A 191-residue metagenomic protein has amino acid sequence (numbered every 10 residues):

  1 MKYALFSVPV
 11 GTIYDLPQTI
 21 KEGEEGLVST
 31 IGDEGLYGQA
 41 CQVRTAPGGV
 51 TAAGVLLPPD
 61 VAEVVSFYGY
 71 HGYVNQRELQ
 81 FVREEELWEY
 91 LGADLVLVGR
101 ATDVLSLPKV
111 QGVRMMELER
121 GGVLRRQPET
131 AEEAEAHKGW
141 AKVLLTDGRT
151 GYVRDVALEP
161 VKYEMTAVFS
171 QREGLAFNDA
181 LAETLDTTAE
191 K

Functional and structural regions predicted by a protein language model:
M1-T12, L16-T30, L36-G49, V55-V96 (+3 more regions): Boundary regions of SH3-family modules and the immediately adjacent low-complexity/disordered segments in eukaryotic
A180-K191: Active-site nucleophilic cysteine motif
